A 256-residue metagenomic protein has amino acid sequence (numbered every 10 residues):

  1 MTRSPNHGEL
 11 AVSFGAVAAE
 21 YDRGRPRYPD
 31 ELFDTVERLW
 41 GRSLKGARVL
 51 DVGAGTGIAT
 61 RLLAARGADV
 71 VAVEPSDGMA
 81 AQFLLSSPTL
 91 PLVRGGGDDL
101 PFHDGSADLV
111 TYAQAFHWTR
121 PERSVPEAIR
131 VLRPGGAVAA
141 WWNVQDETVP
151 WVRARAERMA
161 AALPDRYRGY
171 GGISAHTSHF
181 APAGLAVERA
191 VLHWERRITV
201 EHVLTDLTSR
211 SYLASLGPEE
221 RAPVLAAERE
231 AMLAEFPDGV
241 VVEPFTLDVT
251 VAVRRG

Functional and structural regions predicted by a protein language model:
M1-K45, M79: Conserved class I S-adenosyl-L-methionine
A16, E20-Y21, Y28, L32-T35 (+7 more regions): Tryptophan-centric aromatic hotspots in well-structured domains and transmembrane helices
E37, R61-A64, V125, I129: A structural alpha-helix within SAM-dependent methyltransferase catalytic domains
L50, T56-D99: Class I SAM-dependent methyltransferase SAM/SAH-binding core
D98-L109: A short acidic, Gly/Pro-enriched loop at the edge of an enzyme's catalytic core that lines a small-molecule cofactor
D108-E122: A short SAM/SAH-binding and catalytic strip from SAM-dependent methyltransferases
R123-I198: Conserved catalytic/acceptor-binding region of the Class I
A175-G256: Conserved Class I S-adenosyl-L-methionine
